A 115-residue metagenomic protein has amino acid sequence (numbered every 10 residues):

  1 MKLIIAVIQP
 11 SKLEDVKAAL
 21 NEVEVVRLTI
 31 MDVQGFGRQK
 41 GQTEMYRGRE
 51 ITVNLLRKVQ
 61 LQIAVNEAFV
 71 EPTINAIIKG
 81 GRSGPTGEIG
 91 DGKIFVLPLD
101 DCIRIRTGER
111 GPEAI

Functional and structural regions predicted by a protein language model:
M1-I115: Positively charged, small/polar-rich N-terminal and surface patches that mediate targeting and assembly and bind
